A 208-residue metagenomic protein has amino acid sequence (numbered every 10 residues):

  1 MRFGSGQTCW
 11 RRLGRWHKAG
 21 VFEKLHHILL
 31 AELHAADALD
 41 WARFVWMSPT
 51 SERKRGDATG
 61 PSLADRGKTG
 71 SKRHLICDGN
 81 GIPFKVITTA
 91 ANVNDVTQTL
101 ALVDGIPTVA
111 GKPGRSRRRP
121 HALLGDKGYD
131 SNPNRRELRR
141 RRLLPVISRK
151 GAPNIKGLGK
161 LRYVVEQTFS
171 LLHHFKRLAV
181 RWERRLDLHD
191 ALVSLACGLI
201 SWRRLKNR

Functional and structural regions predicted by a protein language model:
M1-R208: Short alpha-helical elements
